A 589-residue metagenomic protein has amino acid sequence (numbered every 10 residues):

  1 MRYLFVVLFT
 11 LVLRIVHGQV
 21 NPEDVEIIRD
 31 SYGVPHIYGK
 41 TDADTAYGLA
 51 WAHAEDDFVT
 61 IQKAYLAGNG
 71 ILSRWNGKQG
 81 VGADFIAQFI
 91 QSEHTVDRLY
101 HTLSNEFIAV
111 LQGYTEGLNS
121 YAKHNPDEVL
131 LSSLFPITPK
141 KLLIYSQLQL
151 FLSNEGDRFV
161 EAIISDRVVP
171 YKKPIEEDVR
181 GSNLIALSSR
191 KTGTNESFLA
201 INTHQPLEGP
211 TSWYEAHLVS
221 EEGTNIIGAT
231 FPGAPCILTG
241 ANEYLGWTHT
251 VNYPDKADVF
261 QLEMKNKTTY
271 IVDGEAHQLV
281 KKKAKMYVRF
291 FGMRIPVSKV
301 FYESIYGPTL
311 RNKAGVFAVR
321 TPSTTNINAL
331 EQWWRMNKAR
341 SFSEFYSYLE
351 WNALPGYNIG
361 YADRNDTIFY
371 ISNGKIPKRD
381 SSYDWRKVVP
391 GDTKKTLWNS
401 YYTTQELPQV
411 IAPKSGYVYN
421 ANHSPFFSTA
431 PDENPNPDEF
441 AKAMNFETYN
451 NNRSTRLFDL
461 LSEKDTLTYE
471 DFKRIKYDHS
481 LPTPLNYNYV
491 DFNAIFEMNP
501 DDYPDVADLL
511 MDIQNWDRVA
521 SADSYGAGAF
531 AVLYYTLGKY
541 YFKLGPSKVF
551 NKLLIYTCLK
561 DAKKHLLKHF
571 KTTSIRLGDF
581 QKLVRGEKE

Functional and structural regions predicted by a protein language model:
M1-V20: Bacterial Sec-dependent N-terminal signal peptides
V20-G223, I227-C236, P322: Substrate-recognition/specificity elements adjacent to catalytic centers across diverse enzyme folds
S104-N105, G117, Y121, R180-A186 (+8 more regions): Short alpha-helical segments and helix-capping/turn motifs at coil-helix boundaries
F107-A200, Q205-L207, R364-I368, I376 (+2 more regions): Acidic, low-complexity N-terminal propeptides/linkers enriched in Ser/Thr/Asp/Gly that mediate export, maturation
S220-E221, G228-F231, G240-Y244, H249-V388: Glycine- and hydrophobic-rich flexible loops that cap the catalytic core of alpha/beta enzyme folds
E331-Y357, R364, P437-F492: Proteins synthesized as precursors that undergo proteolytic processing into mature forms
L354-K464, L537: Hydrophobic alpha-helical segments
